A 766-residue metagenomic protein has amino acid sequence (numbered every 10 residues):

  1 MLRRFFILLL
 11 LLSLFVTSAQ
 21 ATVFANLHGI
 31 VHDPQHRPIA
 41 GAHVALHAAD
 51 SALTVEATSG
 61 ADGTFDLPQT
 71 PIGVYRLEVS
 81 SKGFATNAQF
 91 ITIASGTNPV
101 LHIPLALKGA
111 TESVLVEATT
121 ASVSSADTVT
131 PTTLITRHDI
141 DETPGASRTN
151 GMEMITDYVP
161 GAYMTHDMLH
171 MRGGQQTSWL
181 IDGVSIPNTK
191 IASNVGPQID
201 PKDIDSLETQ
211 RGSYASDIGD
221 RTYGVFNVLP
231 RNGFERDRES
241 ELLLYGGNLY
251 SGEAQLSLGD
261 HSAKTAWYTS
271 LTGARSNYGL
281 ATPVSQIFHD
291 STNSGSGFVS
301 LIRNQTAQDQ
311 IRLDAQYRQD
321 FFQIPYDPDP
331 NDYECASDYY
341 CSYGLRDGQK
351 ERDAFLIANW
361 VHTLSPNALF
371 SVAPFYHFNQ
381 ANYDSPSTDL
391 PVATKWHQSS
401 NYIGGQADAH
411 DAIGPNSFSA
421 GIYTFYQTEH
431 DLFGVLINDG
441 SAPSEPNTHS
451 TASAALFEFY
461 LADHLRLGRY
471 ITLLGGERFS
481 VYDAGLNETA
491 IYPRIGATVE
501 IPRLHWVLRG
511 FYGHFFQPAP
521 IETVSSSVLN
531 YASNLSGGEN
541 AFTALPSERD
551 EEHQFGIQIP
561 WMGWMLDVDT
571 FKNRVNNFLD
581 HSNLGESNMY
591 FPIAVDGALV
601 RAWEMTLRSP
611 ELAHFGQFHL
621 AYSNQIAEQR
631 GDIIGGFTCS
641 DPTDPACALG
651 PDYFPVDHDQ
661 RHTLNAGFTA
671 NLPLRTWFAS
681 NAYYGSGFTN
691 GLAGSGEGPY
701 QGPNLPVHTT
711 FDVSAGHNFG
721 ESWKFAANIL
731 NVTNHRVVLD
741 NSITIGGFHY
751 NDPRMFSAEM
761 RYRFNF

Functional and structural regions predicted by a protein language model:
L8, T17-S124, T128, T133 (+1 more regions): Periplasm-facing N-terminal accessory domains of Gram-negative outer-membrane beta-barrel systems
F84-A85, Q89-H102, A110-A215, L229-R231 (+3 more regions): Periplasmic N-terminal accessory/gating domains of Gram-negative outer-membrane beta-barrel systems
A126, S371-F375, N379-Y383, E500 (+5 more regions): Membrane-embedded beta-barrel scaffold of Gram-negative outer-membrane proteins
T189, F321, D327-C335, Q380 (+8 more regions): Surface-exposed extracellular loop regions of Gram-negative outer-membrane beta-barrel proteins, predominantly
V195, S206-Y214, V225-D260, T269-G273 (+2 more regions): Short strand-turn segments of transmembrane beta-barrel domains in outer membranes, especially the first one or two
G246-R275, S285-Q323, G348-L369, I413-G414: Transmembrane beta-barrel wall of Gram-negative outer-membrane proteins
R466-T472, F571-R574, F591-A693: Gram-negative outer-membrane beta-barrel transporters
Y684-A693, G716-F766: C-terminal beta-signal and adjacent terminal beta-strands/loops of Gram-negative outer-membrane beta-barrel proteins
